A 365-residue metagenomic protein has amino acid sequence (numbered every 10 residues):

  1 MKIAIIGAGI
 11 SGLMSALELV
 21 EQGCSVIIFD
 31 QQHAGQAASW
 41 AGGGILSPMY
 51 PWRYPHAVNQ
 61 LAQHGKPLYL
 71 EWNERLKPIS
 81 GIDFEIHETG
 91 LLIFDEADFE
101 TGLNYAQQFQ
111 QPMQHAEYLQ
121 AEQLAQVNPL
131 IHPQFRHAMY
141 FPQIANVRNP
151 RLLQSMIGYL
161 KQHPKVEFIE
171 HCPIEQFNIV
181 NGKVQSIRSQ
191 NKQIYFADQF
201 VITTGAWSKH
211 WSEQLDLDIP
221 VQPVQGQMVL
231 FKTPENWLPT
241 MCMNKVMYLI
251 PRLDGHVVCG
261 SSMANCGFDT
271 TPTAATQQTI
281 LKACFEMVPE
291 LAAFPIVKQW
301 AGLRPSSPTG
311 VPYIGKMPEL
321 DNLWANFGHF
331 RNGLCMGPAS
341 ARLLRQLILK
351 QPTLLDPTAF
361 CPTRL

Functional and structural regions predicted by a protein language model:
K2-I27: N-terminal Rossmann-like FAD-binding beta1-loop-alpha1 element of flavoenzymes
I5, G9-I10, H33, A206 (+1 more regions): Residue-level detector of alpha-helix initiation sites
M14-Q22, Q31, G44-L46, I82-H87 (+2 more regions): Active-site substrate-recognition segment that forms the wall of the catalytic cavity or substrate channel
I45-V127, A283-F285: Dinucleotide-binding Rossmann-like beta1-alpha1 core, especially the glycine-rich loop that anchors the ADP
Q60-Q63, I93-T101, M139-G158, T271-T276 (+1 more regions): Short beta-strand to alpha-helix junction loop
M139-N191, Y195: Helical element adjacent to the flavin cofactor pocket in flavoenzyme catalytic cores
V288-L365: C-terminal catalytic lobe of FAD-dependent flavoproteins
